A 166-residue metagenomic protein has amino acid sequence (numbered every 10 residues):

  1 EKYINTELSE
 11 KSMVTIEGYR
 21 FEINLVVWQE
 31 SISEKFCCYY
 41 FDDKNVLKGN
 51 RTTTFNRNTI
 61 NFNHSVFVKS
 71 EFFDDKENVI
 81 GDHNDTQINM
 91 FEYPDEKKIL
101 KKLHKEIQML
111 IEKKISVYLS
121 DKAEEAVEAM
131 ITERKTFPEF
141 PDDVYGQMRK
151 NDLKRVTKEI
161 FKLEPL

Functional and structural regions predicted by a protein language model:
E1-Y39: Glycine/threonine-rich ATP-lid/beta-loop region of ATP-binding domains
E22, I32-L166: GHKL/Bergerat-fold ATPase module
